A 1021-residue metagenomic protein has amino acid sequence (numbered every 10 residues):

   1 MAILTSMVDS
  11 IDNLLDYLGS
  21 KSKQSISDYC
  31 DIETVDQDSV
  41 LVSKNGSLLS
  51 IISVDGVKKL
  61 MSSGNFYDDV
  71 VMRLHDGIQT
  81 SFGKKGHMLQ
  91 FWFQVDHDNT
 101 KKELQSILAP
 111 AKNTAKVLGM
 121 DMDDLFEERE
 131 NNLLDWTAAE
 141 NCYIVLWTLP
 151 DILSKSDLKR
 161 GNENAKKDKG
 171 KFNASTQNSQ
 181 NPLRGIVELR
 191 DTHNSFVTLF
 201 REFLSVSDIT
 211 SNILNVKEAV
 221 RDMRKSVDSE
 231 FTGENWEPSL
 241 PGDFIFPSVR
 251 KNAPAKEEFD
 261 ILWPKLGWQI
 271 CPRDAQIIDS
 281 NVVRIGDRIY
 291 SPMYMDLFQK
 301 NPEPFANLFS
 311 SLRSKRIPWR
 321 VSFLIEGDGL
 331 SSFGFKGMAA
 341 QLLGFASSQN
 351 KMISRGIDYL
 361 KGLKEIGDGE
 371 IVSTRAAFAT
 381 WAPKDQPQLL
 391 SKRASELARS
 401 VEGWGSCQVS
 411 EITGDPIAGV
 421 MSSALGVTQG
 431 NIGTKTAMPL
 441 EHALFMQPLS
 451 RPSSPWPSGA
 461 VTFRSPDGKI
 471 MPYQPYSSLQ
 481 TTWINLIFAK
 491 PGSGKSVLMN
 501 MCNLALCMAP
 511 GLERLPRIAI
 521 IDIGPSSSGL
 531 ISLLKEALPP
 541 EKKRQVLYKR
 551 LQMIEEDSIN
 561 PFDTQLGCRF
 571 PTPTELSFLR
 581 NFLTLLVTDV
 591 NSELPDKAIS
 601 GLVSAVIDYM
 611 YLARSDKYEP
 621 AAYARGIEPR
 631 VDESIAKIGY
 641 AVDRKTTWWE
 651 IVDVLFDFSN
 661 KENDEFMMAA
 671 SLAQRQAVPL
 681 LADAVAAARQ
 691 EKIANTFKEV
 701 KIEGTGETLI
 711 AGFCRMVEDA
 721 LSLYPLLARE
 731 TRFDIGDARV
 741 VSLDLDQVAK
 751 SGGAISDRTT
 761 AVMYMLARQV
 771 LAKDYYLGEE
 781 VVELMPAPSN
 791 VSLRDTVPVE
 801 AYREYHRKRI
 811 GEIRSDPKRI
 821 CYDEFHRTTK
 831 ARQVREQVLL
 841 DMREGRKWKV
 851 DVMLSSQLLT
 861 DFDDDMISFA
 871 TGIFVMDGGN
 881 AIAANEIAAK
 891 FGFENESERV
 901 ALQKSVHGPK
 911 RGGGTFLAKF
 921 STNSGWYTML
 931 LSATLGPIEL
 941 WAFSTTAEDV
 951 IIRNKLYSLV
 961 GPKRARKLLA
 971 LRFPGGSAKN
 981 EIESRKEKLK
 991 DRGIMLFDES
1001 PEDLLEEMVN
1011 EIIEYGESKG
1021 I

Functional and structural regions predicted by a protein language model:
M1-I417: Extended, folded cores of ATP/NTP-driven motor/assembly subunits in large transport and secretion machines
A2-S27, E218-A346, D415-H442, K490-G492 (+4 more regions): C-terminal regions of RecA-like/P-loop NTPase motor modules
D16, S27-N45, P452-S493, L498 (+1 more regions): The Walker A/P-loop phosphate-binding site
V57, S63-Y67, M72-Q79, W456-K549: Glycine-rich phosphate-binding loop of nucleotide-binding enzymes
K58, F93-L104, A111, K490 (+1 more regions): Switch/coupling segment of Walker-type NTPase motor domains
G403-L479, K495, N503-A505: Phosphate-binding P-loop/Walker A region and its immediate neighborhood
K469-I470, S477-S493, M499-N503, P510 (+2 more regions): Conserved P-loop NTPase motor cores
L612-A749, D757-V770, L784-R794, G908-I1021: Conserved P-loop NTPase motor module
